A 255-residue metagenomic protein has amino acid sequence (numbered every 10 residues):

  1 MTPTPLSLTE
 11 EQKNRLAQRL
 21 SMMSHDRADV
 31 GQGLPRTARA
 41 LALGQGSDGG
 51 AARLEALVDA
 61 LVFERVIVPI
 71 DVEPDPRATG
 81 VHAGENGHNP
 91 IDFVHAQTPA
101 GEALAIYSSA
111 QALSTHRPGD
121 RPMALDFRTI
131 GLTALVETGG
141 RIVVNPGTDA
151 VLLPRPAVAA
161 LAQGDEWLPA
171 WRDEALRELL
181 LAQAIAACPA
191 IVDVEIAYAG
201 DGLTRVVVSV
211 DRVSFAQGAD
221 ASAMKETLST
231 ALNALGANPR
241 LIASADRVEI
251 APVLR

Functional and structural regions predicted by a protein language model:
M1-R255: An interfacial alpha-helical scaffold signature
